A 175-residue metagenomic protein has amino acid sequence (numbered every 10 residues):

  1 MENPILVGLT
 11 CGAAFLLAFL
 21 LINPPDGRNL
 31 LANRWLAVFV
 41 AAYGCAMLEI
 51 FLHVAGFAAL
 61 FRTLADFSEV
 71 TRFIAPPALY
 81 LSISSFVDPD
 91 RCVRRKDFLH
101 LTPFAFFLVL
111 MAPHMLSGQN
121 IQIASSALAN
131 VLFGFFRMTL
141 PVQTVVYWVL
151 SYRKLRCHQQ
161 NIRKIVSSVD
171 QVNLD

Functional and structural regions predicted by a protein language model:
M1-M111, I121-L128, K154-Q160: N-terminal low-complexity or simple alpha-helical regulatory segments that function as activation/interaction modules
V109-D175: Alpha-helical bundle regulatory/interaction domains
